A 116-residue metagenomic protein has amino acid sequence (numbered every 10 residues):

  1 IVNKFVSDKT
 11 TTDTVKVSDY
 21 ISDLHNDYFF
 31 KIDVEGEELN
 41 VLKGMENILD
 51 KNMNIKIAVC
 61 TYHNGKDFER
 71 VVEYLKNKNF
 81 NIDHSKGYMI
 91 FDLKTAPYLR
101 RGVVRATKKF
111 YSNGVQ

Functional and structural regions predicted by a protein language model:
I1-Q116: Phosphate/nucleotide-binding beta-alpha loop and adjacent structural elements of enzyme active sites
